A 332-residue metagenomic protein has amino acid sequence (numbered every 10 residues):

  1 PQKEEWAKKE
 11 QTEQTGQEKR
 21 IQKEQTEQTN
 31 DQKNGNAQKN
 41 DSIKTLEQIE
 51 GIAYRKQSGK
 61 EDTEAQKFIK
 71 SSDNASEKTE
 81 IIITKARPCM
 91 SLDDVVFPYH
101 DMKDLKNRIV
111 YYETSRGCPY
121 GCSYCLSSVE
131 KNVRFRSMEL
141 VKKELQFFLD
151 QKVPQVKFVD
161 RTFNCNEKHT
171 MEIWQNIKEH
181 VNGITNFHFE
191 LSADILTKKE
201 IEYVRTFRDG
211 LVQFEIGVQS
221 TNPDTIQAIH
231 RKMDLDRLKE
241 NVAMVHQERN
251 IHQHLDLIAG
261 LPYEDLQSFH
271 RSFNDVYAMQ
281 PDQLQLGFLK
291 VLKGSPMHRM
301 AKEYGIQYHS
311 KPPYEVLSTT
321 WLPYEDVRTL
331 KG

Functional and structural regions predicted by a protein language model:
P1-E13, G35-K142: Acidic, low-complexity intrinsically disordered segments
Q11-T15, I21-T29: Long, intrinsically disordered low-complexity tandem-repeat segments
E18-K19, L266: Alpha-helical transmembrane segments and their juxtamembrane interfaces
Q48, P88-D101, N222-T225, K293 (+3 more regions): Glycine-rich, flexible loop/turn motifs
D93-Q247, I251: Radical SAM [4Fe-4S] cluster-binding motif and immediate context
K142, Q146-V159, I184-E190, R208-S220 (+1 more regions): Conserved C-terminal portion of the radical SAM core fold that forms the substrate/S-adenosylmethionine-binding
